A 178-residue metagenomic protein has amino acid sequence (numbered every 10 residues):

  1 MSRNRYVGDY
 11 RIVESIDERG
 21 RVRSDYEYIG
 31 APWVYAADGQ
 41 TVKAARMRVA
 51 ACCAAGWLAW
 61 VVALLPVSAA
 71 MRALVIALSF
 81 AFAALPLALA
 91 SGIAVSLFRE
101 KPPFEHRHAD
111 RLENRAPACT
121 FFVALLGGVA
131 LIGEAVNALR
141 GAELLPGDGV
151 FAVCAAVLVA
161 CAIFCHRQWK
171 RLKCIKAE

Functional and structural regions predicted by a protein language model:
M1-T41: N-terminal, intrinsically disordered, low-complexity segments that immediately precede the first transmembrane helix
M47-V67, F82-L85, F122-E134: Canonical alpha-helical transmembrane segments of integral membrane proteins
A70-L87, F151-A156: Alpha-helical transmembrane segments
A84-F104, C165-R171: Membrane-water interface of transmembrane alpha-helices
P103-C119: Short membrane-interface loop/juxtamembrane segments of multi-pass integral membrane proteins
L125-C154: Alpha-helical transmembrane segments and their membrane-interface junctions in multi-pass membrane proteins
V150-Q168: Alpha-helical membrane-embedded segments
R171-E178: Short, charged juxtamembrane terminal tails flanking transmembrane helices
